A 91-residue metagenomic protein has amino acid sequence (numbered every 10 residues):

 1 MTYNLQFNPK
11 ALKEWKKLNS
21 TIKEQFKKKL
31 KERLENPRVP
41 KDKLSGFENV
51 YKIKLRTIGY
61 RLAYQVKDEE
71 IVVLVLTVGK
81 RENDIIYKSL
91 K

Functional and structural regions predicted by a protein language model:
T2-L5, K10-K17, E24, L55-R61 (+1 more regions): Enriched for short, Lys/Arg-rich terminal
T21-R33: Compact soluble domain cores
K23, E35-V39, N83: Generic structural signal for secondary-structure transition and capping sites
K31-L55: A short, surface-exposed loop/turn module that caps and links secondary-structure elements
